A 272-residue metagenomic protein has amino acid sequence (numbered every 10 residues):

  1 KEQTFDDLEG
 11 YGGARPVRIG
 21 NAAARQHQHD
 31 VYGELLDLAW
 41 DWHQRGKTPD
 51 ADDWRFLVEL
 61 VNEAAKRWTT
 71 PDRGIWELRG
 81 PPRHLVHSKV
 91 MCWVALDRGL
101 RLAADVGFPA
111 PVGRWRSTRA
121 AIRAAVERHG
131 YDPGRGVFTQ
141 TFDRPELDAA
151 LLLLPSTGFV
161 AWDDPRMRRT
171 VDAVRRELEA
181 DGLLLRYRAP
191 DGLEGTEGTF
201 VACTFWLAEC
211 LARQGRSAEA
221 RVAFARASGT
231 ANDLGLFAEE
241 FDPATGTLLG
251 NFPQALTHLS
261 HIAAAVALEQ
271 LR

Functional and structural regions predicted by a protein language model:
K1-Q26, W54, E59-P71, A120-V201 (+1 more regions): Extended glycan-interaction surfaces of carbohydrate-active proteins
R15-A24, A39-K47, I75-G80: Short acidic, glycine/Ser/Thr-rich loop/turn "cap" segments at secondary-structure junctions
R25-E34: Cytochrome P450
E34-P49, M91-F108, L152-D163, F205-E219 (+2 more regions): Well-ordered alpha-helical scaffold segments within catalytic/enzyme domains
D50-G113, A149: Aromatic-lined, polymer-binding surfaces characteristic of secreted/periplasmic polysaccharide-degrading enzymes
